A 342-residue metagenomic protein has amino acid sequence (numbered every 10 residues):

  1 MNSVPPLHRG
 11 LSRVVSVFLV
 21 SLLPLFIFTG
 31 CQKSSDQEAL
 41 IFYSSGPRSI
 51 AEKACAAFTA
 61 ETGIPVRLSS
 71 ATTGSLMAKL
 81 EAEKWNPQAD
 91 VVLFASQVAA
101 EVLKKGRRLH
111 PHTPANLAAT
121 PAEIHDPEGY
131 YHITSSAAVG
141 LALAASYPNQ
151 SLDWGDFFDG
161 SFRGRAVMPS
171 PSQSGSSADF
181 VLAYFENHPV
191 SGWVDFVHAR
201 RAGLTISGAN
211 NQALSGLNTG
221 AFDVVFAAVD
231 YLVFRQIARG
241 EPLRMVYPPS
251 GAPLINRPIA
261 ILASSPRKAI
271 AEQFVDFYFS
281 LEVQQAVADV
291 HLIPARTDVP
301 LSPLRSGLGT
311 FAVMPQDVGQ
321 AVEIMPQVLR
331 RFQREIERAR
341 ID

Functional and structural regions predicted by a protein language model:
S16-I27: Bacterial N-terminal signal peptides
C31-V102: Early extracytoplasmic/lumenal segment of secretory-pathway proteins
S45, S75, Q88-F222: Extracytoplasmic ligand-binding site segments that recognize negatively charged/polar headgroups
V98-V102, D223-P242: A ligand-binding cleft/hinge motif common to bilobed small-molecule-binding domains
A119-E123, A137, D195-R200, I206-S207 (+2 more regions): Periplasmic-binding protein-like
G140-Y147, L182, I255-I270, A286-V287: A bilobed periplasmic-binding-protein/Venus flytrap-type ligand-binding module shared by bacterial periplasmic
V190-S191, T297-D342: An extracytoplasmic/periplasmic, membrane-proximal ligand-sensing/linker region
L262-D317: Mature extracytoplasmic/periplasmic domains
